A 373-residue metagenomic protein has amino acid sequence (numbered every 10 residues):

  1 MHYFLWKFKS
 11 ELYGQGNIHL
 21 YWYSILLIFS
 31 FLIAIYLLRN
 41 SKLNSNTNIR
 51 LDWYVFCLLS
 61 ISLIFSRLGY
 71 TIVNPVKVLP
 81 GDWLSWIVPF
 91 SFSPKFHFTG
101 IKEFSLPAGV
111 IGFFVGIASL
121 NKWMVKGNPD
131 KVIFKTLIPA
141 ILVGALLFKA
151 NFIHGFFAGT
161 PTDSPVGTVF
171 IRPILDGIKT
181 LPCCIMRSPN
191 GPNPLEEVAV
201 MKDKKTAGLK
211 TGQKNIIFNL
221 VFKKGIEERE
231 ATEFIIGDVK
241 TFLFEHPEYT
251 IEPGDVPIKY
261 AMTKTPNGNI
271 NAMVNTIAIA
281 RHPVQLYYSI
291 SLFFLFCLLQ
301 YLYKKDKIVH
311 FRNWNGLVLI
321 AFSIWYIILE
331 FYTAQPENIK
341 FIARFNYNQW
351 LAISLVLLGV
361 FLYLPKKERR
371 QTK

Functional and structural regions predicted by a protein language model:
M1-K373: Hydrophobic, membrane-interfacing alpha helices
